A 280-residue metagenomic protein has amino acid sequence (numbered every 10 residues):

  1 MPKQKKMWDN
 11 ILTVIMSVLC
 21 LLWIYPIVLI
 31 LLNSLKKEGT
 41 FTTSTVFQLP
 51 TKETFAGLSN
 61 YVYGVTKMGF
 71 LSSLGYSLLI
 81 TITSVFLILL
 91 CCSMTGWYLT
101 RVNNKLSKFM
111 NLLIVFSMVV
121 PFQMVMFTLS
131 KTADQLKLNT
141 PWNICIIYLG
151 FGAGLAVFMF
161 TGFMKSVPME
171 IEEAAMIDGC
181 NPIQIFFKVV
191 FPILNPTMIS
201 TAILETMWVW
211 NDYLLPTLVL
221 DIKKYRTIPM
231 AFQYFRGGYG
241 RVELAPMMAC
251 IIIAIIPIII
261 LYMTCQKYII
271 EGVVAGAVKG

Functional and structural regions predicted by a protein language model:
P2-G280: A structural signal for multi-pass alpha-helical bundles of membrane permease subunits that mediate small-molecule
